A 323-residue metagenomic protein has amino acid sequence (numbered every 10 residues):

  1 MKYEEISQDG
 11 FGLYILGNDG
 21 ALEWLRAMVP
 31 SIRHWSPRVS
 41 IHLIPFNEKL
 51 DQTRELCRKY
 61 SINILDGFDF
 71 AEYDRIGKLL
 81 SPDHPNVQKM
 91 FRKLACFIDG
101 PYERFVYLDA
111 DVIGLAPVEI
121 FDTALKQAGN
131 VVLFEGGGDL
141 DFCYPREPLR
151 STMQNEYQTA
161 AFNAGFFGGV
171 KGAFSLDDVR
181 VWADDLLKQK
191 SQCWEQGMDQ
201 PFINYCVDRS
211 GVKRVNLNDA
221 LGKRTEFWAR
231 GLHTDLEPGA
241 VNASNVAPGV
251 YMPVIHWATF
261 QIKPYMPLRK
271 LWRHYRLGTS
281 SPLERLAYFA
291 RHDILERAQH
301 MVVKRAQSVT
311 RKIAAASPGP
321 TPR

Functional and structural regions predicted by a protein language model:
M1-G10, I15, L176-R323: A glycosyltransferase accessory/donor-loop signature
E23, E48-R54: Short, charged/polar "capping" segments at the starts of alpha-helices and the immediately preceding loops
S31-V39: Short, acidic, metal-binding catalytic loop of nucleotide-sugar glycosyltransferases
I41-N47: Short internal beta-strands
T53-G100: Active-site-proximal specificity loops/subdomain of glycosyltransferases
F70, K89-F142: GT-A fold catalytic core of metal-dependent nucleotide-sugar glycosyltransferases, centered on the diacidic
M90, L94, A164, Q196-P201: Conserved glycosyltransferase catalytic-site signature
A124-D185: Conserved catalytic core of nucleotide-sugar-dependent glycosyltransferases
